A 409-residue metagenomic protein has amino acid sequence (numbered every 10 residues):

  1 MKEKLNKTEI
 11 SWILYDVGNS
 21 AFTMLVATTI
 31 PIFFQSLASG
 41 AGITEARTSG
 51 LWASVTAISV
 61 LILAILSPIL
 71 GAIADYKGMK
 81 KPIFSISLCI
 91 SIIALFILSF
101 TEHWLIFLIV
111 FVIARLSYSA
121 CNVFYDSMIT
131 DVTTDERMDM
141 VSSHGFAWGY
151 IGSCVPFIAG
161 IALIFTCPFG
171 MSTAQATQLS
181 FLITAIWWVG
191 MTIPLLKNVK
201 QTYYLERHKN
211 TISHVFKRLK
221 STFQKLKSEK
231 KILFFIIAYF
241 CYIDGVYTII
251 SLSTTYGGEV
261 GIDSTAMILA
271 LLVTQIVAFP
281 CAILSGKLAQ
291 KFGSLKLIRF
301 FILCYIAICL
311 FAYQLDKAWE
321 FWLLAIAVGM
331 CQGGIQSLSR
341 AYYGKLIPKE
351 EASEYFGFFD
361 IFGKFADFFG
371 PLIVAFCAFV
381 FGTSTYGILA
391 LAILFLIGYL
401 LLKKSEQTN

Functional and structural regions predicted by a protein language model:
K2-I10, K200-I236: Juxtamembrane intracellular "pre-TM" segments in multi-pass secondary transporters
E3-V60, K231-G261, M267-A270: Helix-loop boundary and gating motifs at the non-cytosolic
T44-T48, I164-I186, F376-F395: A membrane-interface helix-boundary motif in multi-pass transporters
I65-M79, P280-S294, A378: Helix-to-loop junctions at the C-terminal end of transmembrane segments in multipass secondary transporters
P82-I97, K296-F311: Structural signature of the two symmetry-related core transmembrane helices
S99-F111, Y313-A325: Helix-loop junctions at membrane interfaces in 12-TM secondary transporters
S142-I164, F362-G370: Glycine-rich segments within core transmembrane alpha-helices of 12-TM secondary carriers
W187-N198, L389-N409: Multi-pass alpha-helical transporter architecture, strongest for 12-TM Major Facilitator/SLC carriers used
